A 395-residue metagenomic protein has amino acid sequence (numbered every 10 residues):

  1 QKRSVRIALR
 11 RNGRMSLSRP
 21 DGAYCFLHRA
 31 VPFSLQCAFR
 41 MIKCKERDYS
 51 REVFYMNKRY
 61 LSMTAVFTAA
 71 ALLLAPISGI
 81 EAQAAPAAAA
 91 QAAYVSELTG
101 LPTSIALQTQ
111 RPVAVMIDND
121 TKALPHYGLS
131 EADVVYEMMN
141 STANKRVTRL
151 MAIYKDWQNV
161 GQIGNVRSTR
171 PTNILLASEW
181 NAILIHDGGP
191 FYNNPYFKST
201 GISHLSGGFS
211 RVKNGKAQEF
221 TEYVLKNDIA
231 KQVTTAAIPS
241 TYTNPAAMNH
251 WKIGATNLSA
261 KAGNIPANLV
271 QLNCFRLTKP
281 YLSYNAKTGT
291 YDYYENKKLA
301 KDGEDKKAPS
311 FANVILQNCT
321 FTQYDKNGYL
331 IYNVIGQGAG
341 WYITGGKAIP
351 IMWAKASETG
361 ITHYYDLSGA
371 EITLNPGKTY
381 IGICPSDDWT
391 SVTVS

Functional and structural regions predicted by a protein language model:
S4, S16-S18, S34, S50: Serine residues within intrinsically disordered or low-complexity segments
L9, L17, F26-L27, L35: Leucine-biased recognition of intrinsically disordered, low-complexity hydrophobic segments
N57-V66: Bacterial N-terminal signal peptides that target proteins for export
V66-P76: Bacterial N-terminal signal peptides
L74-A90: Sec-dependent signal peptide cleavage junction
A87-Y136, S141-S395: A surface/extracellular/periplasmic glyco- and lipid-processing/surface-interacting theme
